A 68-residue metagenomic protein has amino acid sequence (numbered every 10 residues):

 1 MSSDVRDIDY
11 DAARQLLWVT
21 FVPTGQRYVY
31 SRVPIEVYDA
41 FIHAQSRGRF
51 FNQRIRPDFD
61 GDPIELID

Functional and structural regions predicted by a protein language model:
S2-D68: Acidic/histidine-enriched, beta-strand-rich ligand/metal-binding domains
